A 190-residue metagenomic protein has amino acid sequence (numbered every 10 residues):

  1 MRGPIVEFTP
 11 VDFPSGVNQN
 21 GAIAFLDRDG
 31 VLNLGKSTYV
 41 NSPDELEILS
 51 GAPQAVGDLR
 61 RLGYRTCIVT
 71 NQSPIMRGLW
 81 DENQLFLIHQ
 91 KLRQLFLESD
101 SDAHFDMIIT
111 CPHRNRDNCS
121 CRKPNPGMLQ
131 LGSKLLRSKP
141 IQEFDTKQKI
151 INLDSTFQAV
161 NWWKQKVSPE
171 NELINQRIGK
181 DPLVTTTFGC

Functional and structural regions predicted by a protein language model:
M1-R28: Non-catalytic pre-domain segments flanking phosphatase-related domains
E7, R122-N161, V167-S168, E172 (+1 more regions): Conserved Lys-Pro-Asp/Glu-containing loop-to-beta segment of HAD-superfamily phosphomonoesterases, centered on
A22-A24, T66, K149: The start of beta-strands in P-loop NTPase/AAA+ ATPase cores
T38-E47, D81-N83: Short glycine-enriched, charge-decorated loop/helix-capping segments at active-site entrances that position
A52, V56-H89, H104-R116: Substrate-recognition element of Asp-dependent hydrolases with the DxDx(T/V) motif
R77-Q94, C119-L135: Short, electropositive alpha-helical surface patch
L97-A103: Short helix-capping segments at alpha-helix termini
